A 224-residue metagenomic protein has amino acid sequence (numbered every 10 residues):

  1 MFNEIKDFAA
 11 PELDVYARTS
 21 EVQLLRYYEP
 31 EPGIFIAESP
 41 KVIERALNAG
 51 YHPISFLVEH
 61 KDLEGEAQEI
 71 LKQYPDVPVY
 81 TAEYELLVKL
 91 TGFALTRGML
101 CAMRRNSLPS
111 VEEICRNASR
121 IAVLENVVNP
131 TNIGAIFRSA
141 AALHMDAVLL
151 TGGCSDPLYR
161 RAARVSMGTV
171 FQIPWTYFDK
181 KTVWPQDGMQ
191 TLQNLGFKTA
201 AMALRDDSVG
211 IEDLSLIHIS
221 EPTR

Functional and structural regions predicted by a protein language model:
M1-H60: Boundary-proximal intrinsically disordered activation/regulatory segments immediately upstream of a helical core
K41-I43, D62-L63, E85-L87, C154-S155 (+1 more regions): Alpha-helix capping/helix-boundary segments
L47, Q73, Q193: Anion (oxyanion) recognition and catalysis
G65-D76: Short, aromatic/basic amphipathic alpha-helical patches
P75-V88: A glycine-rich helix N-cap at a beta->alpha junction
C101: Glycine-rich phosphate-binding loops that contact phosphosugars or nucleotide phosphates
S107-D207: RNA substrate-binding interface of SAM-dependent RNA methyltransferases
L214-T223: Residue-level detector of conserved catalytic or cofactor/ligand-binding positions in enzyme active sites
